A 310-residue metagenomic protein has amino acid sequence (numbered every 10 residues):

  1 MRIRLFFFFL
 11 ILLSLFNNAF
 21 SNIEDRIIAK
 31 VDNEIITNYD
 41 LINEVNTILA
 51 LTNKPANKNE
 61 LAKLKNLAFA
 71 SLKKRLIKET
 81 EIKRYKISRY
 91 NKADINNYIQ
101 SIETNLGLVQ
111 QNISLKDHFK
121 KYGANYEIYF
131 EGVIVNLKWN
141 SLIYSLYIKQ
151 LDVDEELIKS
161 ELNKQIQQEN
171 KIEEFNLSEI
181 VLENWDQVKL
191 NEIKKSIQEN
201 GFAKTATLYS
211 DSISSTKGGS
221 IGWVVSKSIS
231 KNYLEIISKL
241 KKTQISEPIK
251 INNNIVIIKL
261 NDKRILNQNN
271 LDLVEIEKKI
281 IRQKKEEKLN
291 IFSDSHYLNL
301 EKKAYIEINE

Functional and structural regions predicted by a protein language model:
M1-R2: N-terminal secretory signal peptides that target proteins for export/translocation
L5-L15: Sec-dependent N-terminal signal peptides
S21-E131, K288: N-terminal targeting/tethering segments
I42-L67, I128-Q150, K159-Q198, L208-N232 (+1 more regions): Well-structured core secondary-structure elements of compact alpha/beta domains
N91-A93, N112, Q150-E155, Q268-N270: Solvent-exposed, non-transmembrane alpha-helical starts
S295-E310: Short, low-complexity, Pro/Ser/Thr/Gly-rich segments in the mature regions of secreted, periplasmic
